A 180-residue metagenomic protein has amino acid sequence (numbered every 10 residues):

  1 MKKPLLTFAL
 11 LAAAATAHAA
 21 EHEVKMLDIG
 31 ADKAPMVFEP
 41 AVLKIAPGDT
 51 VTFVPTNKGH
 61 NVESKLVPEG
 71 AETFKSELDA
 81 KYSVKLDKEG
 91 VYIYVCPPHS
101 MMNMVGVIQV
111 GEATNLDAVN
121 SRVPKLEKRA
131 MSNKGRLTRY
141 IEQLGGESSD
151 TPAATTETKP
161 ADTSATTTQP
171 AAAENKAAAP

Functional and structural regions predicted by a protein language model:
M1-P4: Positively charged n-region of N-terminal signal peptides that target proteins for export
F8-A9, V37: Generic anion/oxyanion-binding catalytic loop in active/binding sites
A9-H18: Hydrophobic h-region of N-terminal signal peptides that target proteins for export in Gram-negative bacteria
H18-P180: Extracytoplasmic copper-binding redox domains, predominantly the cupredoxin/blue-copper superfamily
